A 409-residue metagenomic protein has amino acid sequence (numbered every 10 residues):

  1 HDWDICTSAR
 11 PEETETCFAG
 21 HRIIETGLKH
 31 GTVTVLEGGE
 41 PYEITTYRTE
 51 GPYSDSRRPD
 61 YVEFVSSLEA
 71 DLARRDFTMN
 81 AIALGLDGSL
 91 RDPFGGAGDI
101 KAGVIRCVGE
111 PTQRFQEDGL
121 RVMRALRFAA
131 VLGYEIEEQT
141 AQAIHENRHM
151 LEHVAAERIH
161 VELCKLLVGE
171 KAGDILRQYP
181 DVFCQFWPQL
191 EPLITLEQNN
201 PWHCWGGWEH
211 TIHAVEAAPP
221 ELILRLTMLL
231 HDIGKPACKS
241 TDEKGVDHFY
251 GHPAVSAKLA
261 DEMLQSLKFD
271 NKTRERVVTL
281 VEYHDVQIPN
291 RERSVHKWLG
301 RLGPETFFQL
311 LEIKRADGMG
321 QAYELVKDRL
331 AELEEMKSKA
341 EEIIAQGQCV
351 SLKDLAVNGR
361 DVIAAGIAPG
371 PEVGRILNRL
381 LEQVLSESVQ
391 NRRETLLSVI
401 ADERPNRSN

Functional and structural regions predicted by a protein language model:
H1-N409: Catalytic cores of the polymerase beta-like nucleotidyltransferase superfamily and closely associated nucleotide
